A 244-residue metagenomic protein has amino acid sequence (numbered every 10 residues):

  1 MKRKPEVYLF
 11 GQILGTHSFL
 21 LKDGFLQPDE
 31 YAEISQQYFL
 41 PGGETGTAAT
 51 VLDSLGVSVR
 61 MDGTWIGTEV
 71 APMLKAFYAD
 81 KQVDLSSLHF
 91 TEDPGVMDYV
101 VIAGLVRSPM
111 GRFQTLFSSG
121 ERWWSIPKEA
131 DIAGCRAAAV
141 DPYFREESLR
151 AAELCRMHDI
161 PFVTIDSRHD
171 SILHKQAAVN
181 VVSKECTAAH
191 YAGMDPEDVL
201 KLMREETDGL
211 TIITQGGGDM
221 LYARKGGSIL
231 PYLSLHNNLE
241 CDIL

Functional and structural regions predicted by a protein language model:
M1-D62, P72, N238-E240: Glycine-rich phosphate/adenosyl-contacting loop at the front of the ribokinase-like
K2-F10, E33, P196-L244: Conserved phosphate-binding/catalytic region of the ribokinase-like
K4, G56, G134-C135, D159 (+2 more regions): Short, well-ordered alpha-helix to beta-strand connector turns
M61, F90-E92, Y99-P142: Conserved phosphate-binding/catalytic loop of the ribokinase/pfkB sugar-kinase fold
E69-K81, Q176: Active-site-proximal loop->helix
F77-P94: A glycine-rich helix N-cap at a beta->alpha junction
R136-K201, D219: Conserved beta-alpha-beta core of the PfkB/ribokinase-like small-molecule kinase fold
